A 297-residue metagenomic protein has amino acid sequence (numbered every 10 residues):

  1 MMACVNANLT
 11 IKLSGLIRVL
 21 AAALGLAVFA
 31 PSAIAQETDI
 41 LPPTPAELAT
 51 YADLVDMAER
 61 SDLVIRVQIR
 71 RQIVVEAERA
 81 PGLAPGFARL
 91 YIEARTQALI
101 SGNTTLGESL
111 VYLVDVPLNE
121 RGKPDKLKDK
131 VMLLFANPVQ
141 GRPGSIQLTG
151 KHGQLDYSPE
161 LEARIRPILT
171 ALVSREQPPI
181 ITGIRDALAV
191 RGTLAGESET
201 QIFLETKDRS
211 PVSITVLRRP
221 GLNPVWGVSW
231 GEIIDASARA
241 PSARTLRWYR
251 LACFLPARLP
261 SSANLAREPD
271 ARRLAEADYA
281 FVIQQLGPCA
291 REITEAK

Functional and structural regions predicted by a protein language model:
M2-A21: Bacterial N-terminal signal peptides that target proteins for export
F29-S32: N-terminal signal peptide c-region/cleavage motif recognized by signal peptidases
I34-K297: Transition segments tied to proteolytic processing and entry into folded domains
